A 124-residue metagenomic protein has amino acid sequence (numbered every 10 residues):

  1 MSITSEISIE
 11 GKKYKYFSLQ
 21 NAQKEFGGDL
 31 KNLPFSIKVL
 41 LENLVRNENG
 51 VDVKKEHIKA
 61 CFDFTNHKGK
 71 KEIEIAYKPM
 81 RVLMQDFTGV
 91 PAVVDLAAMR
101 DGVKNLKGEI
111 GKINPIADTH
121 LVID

Functional and structural regions predicted by a protein language model:
M1-D124: Fe-S-dependent hydro-lyases/dehydratases of central metabolism
